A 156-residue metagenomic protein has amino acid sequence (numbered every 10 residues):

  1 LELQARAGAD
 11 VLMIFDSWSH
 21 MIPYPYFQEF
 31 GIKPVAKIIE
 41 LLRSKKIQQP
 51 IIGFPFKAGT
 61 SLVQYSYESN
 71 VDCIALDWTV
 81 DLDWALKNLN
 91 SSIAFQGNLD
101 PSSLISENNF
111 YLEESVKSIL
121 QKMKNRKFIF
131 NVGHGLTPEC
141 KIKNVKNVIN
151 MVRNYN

Functional and structural regions predicted by a protein language model:
L1-N156: Active-site loop segments of alpha/beta catalytic cores
